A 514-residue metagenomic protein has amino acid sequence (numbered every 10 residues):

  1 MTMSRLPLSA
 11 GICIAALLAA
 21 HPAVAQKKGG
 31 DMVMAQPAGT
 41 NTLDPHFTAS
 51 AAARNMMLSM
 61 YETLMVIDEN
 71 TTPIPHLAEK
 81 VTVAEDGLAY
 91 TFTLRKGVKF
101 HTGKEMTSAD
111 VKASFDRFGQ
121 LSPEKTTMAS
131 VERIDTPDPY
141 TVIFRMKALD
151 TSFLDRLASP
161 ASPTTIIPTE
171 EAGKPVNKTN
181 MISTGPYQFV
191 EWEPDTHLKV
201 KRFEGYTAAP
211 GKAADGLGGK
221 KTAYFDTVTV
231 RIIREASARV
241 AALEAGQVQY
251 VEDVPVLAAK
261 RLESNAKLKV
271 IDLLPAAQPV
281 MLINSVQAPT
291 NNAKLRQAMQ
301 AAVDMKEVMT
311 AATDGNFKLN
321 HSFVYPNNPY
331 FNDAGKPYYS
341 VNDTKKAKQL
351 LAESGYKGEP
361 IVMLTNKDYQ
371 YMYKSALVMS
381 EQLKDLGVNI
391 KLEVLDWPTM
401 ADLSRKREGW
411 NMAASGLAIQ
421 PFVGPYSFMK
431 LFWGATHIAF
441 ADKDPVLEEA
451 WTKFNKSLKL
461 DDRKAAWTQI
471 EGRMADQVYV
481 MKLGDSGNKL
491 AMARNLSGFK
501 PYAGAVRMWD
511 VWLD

Functional and structural regions predicted by a protein language model:
K27, T93, T126-E171, N180-E193 (+1 more regions): Surface-exposed binding/hinge segments that line and control ligand-binding clefts or catalytic entry sites
G29-G39, E79, A89-F92, V111-S114 (+7 more regions): Short, well-ordered beta-strand elements
M32, S50, E193, H197-L198 (+6 more regions): Detector for C-terminal structural segments
A35-E85, D116, I182: N-terminal lobe/hinge region of extracytoplasmic solute-binding protein
A38-R54, L77-E79, K104, L149-S162 (+3 more regions): A structural "hinge/loop" feature
E79-E124, P137, I143-R145, A242 (+1 more regions): Aromatic- and charge-enriched surface segment that lines or borders ligand/interaction sites
H101, R145-P163, I182-A238, A259-A277: Aromatic-rich, solvent-exposed beta-strand/loop patch
Y187, K318-E353, Y369-M372: Structural transition elements
